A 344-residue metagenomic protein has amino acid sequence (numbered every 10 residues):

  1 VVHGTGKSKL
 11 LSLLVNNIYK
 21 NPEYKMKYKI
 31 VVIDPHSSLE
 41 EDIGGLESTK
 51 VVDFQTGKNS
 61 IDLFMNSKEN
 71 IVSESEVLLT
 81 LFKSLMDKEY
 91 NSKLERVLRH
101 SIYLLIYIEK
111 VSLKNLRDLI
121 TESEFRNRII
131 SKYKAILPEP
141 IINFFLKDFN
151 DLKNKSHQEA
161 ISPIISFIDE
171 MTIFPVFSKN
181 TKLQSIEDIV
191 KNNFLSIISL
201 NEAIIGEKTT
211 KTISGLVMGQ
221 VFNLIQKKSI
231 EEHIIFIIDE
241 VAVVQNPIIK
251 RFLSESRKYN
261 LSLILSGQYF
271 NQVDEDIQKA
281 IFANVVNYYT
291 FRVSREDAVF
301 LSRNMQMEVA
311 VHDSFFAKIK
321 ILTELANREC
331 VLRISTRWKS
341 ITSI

Functional and structural regions predicted by a protein language model:
V1-T5, L10-L261, D274-I277, V309 (+1 more regions): P-loop NTPase motor domains
P35, Q268, R292: Residues that line or immediately flank small-molecule/substrate-binding pockets and catalytic motifs
D53-T56, K182, L265, V285 (+1 more regions): Short, functionally important structural connectors and interaction interfaces within domains
Q55-G57, Y269, S294: Short, solvent-exposed coil/turn elements at secondary-structure transition points
S60-F64, I264, V285-Y289: Short beta-alpha connecting loops at secondary-structure transitions that line or flank enzyme active sites
S266-Q272: Conserved H-loop
V273-I344: C-terminal regions of RecA-like/P-loop NTPase motor modules
